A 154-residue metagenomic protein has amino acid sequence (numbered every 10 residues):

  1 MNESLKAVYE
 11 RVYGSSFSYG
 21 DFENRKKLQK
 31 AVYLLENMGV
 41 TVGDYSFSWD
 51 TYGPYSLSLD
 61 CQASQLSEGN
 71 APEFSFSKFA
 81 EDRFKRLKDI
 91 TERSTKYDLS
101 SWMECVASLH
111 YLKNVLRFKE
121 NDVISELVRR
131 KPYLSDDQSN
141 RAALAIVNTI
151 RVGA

Functional and structural regions predicted by a protein language model:
M1-A154: Domain-edge interaction signal
